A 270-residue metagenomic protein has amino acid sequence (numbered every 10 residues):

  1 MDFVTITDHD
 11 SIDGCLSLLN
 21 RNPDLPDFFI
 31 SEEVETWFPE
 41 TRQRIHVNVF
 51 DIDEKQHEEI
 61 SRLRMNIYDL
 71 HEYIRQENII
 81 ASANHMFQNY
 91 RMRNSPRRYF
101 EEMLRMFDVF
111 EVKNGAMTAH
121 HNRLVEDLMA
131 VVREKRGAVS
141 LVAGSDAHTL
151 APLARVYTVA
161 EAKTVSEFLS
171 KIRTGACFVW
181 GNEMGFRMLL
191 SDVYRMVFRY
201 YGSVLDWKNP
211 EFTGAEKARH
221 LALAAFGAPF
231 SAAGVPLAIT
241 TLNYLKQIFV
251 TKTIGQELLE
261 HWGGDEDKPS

Functional and structural regions predicted by a protein language model:
M1-Q76, N114-E134: A metal-dependent hydrolase metal-coordination microenvironment
D8, F28, V49, A81 (+3 more regions): Divalent metal-coordination and catalytic microenvironments
C15, E40, M92-N94, L153 (+1 more regions): Short Asp/Glu-rich motifs
E32-T36, D146, V165: Short, acidic/turn-prone active-site loops that include or flank metal/cofactor- and phosphate-binding residues
E40-E58, R98-V109, V165-S166, K171-A176: Active-site gating loops and adjacent loop-to-helix segments of metal-dependent hydrolytic enzymes
E54-T158, N182-E183, A224-Y244, G255-L258 (+1 more regions): Domain-core and long-helix interface of multi-subunit machines
A147-S203: Binuclear metal-dependent phosphoesterase catalytic core
R195-S270: C-terminal regulatory/interaction regions
